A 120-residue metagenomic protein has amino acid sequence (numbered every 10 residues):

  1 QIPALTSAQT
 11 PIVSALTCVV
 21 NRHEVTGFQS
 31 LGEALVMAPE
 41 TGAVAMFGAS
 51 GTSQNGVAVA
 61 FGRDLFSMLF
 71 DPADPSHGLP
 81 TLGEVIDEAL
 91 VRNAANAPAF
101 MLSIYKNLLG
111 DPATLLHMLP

Functional and structural regions predicted by a protein language model:
Q1-I2, E33: A generic local structural motif
I2-Q9, A38-P39: Short, conserved loop/helix-junction motifs that constitute active-site signature segments in enzyme catalytic cores
L16-P120: Active-site-proximal C-terminal subdomain of hydrolase catalytic domains
